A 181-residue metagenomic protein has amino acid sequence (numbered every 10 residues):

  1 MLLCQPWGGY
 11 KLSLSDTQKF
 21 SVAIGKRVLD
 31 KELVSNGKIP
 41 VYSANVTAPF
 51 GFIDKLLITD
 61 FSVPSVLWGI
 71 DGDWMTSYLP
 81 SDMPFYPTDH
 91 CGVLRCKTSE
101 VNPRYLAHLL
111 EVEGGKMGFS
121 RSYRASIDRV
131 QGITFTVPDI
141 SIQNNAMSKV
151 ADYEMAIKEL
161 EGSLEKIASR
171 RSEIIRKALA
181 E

Functional and structural regions predicted by a protein language model:
M1-T47, D139-E181: Non-catalytic DNA-recognition/assembly elements of restriction-modification systems
S15-V137: DNA target-recognition domains and sequence-specific DNA-contacting regions of bacterial/archaeal
